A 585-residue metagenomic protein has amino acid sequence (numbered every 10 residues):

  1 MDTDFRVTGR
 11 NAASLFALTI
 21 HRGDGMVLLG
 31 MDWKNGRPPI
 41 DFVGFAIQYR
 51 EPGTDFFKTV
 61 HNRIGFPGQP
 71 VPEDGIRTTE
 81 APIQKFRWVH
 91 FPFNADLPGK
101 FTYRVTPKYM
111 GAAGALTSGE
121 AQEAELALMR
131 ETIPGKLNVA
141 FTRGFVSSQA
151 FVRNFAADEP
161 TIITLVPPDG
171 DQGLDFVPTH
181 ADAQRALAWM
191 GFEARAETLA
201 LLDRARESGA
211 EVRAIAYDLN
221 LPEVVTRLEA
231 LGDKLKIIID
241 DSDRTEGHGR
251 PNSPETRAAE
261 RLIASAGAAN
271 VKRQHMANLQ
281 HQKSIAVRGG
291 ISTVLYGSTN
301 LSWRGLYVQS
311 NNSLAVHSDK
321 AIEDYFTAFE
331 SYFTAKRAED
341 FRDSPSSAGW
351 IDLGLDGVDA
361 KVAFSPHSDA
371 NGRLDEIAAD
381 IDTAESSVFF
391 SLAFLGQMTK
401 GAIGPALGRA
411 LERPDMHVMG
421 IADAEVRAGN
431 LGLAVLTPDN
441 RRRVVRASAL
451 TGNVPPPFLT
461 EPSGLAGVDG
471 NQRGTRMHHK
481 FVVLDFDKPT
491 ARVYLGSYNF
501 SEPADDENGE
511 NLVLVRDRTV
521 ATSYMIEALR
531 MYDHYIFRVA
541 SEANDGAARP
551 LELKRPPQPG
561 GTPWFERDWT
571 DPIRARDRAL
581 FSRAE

Functional and structural regions predicted by a protein language model:
M1-Q184, L199, R206, A210 (+5 more regions): PLD/PLD-like phosphodiesterase catalytic module centered on the HKD motif
A156-A157, V166-F192, D324-I377: Aspartyl protease catalytic domain
W189-R204, N220: Short, compositionally biased low-complexity segments enriched in polar/charged residues
E197-A200, E223, R373-E376: Well-ordered alpha-helical segments embedded in enzymatic catalytic cores
D203-E207, A379-D382: Surface-exposed acidic, glycine-flexible loop patches that form ligand/cofactor-binding and adhesion interfaces
R213: Short glycine-rich phosphate-binding loop at a beta-alpha junction
A216: N-terminal carbohydrate-binding/catalytic regions of secreted carbohydrate-active enzymes
A348-M419, R427-G429: Beta-propeller domains
